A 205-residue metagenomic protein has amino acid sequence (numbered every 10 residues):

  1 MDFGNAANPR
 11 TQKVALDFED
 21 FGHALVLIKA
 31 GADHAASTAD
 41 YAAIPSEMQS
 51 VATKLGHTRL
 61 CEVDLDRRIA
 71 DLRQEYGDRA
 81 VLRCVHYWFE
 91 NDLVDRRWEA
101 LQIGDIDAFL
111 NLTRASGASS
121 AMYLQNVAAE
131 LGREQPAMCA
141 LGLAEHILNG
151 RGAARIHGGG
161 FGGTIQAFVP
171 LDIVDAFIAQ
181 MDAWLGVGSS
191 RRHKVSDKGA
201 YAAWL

Functional and structural regions predicted by a protein language model:
M1-R155, A167-L205: C-terminal nucleotide
G162-Q166: N-terminal pre-core extensions flanking Radical SAM catalytic domains
